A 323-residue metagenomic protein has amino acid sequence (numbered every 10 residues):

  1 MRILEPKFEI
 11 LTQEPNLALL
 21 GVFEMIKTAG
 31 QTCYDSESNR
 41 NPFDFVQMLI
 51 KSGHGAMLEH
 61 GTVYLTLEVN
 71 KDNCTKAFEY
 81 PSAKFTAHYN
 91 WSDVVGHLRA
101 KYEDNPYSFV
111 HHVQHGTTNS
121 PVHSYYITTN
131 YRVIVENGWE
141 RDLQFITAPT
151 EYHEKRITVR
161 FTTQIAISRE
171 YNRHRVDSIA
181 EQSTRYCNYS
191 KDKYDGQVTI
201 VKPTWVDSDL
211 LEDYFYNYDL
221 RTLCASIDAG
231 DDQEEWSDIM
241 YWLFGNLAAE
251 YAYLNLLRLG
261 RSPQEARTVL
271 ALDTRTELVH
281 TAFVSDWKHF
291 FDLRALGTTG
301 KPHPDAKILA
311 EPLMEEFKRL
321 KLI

Functional and structural regions predicted by a protein language model:
M1-I323: Family-specific signature for flavin-dependent thymidylate synthase
